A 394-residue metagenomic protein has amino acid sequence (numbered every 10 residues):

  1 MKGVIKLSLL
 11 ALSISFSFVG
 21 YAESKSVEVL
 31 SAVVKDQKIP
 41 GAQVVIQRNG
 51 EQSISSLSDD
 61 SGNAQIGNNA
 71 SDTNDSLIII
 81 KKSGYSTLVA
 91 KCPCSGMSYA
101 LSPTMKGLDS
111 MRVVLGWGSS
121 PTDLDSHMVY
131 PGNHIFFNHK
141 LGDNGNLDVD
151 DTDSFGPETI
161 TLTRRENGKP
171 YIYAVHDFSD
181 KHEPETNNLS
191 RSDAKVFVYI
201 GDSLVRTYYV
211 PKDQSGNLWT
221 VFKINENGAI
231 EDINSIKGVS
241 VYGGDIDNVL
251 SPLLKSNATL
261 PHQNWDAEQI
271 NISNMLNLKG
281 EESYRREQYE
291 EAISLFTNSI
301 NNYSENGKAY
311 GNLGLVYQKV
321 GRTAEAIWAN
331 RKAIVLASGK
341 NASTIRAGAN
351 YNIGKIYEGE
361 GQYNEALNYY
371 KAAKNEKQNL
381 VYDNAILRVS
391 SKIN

Functional and structural regions predicted by a protein language model:
E23, V27-Q43, G116-S120, Y284: Structural motif
G50-I66: Short, acidic Ser/Thr/Gly-rich low-complexity loop/linker segments typical of extracellular and cell-surface proteins
E51, T73-S95: A short, solvent-exposed loop/turn motif at the edges and junctions of modular extracellular/periplasmic domains
A100-A267: Intrinsic-disorder/low-complexity signal
Q263-N302: Alpha-helical segment of the N-proximal tetratricopeptide repeat
L278, N312, I345, N352 (+1 more regions): Canonical tetratricopeptide repeat
